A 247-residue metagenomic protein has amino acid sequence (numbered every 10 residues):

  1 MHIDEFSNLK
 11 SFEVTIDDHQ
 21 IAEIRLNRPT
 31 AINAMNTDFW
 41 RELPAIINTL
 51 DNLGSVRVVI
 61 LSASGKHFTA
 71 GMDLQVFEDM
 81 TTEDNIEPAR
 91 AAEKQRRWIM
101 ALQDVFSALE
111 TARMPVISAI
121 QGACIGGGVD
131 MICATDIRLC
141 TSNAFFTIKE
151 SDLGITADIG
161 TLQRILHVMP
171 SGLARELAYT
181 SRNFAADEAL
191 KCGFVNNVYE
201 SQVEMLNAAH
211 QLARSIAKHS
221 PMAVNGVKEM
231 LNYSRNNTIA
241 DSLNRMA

Functional and structural regions predicted by a protein language model:
M1-N27, R182-S215, N225-S234: Amphipathic alpha-helical segments at domain termini/boundaries
M1-S64: Conserved CoA-thioester-binding segment of acyl-CoA-metabolizing enzymes
I24, R28, L43, L61 (+5 more regions): Terminal peptide-recognition signature
D38-E42, A101, A108, A208 (+2 more regions): Charged catalytic carboxylate motif
S55, A63-V105, G154, T238: Glycine- (often His-adjacent) and acidic-residue-rich active-site loop that binds/positions the CoA thioester
G65-A70, I125-G126, L231: Short, active-site-adjacent cap segments at secondary-structure transitions
S107-M222: Crotonase-fold acyl-CoA enzyme core
N236-A247: Short, intrinsically disordered, charge-balanced linker/junction segments flanking boundaries in proteins
